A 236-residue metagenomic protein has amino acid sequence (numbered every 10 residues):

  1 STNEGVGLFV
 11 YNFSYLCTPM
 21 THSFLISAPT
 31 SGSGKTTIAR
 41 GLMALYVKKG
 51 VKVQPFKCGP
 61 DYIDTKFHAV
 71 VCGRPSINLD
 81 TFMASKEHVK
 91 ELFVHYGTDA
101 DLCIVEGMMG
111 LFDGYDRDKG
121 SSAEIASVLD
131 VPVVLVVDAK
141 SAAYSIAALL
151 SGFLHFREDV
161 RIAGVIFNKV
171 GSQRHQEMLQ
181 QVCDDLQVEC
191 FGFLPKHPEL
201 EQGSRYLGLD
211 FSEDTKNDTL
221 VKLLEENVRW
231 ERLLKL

Functional and structural regions predicted by a protein language model:
E4-V6, V10: Acidic, Ala/Val/Gly-enriched low-complexity intrinsically disordered segments
T21-S33, T37, M43-L129, V137-R161 (+1 more regions): ATP-dependent carboxylate-amine ligase catalytic core
V133-V136, F191-F193: Short hydrophobic alpha-helical runs that function as membrane-insertion/retention elements
L135-D138, I166-N168: Conserved beta-strand segments of the P-loop GTPase G domain that flank and frequently precede/overlap
Y144-L236: Internal gly/pro-rich beta-alpha loop/helix module that stabilizes soluble enzyme cofactors or their anionic handles
